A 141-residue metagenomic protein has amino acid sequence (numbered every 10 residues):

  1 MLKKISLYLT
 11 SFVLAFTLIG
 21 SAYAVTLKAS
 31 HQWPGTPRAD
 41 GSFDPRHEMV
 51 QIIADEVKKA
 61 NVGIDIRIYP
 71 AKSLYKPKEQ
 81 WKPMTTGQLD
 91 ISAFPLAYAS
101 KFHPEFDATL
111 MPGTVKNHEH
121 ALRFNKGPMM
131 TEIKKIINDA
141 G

Functional and structural regions predicted by a protein language model:
M1-F12: Bacterial N-terminal signal peptides that target proteins for export
F16-A24: Sec/Tat signal peptide C-region and signal peptidase I cleavage site
T26, G63-R67: Residues at or immediately flanking beta-strands
K28-V50, A71-Y75: Extracytoplasmic "Venus flytrap"
G41, Q80, P104-F106: Short aromatic-enriched loop/helix-cap "lid" or pocket-rim segments at secondary-structure transitions that line
R46-M49, I53, K76-Q80, M129 (+1 more regions): Stable alpha-helical elements in mature extracytoplasmic
A54-K58, G63, T85, D90 (+1 more regions): Contiguous mixed-secondary-structure segments that line small-molecule binding/active-site clefts of soluble domains
I68-K82: Short helix-initiation/N-cap motifs at beta->coil->alpha
